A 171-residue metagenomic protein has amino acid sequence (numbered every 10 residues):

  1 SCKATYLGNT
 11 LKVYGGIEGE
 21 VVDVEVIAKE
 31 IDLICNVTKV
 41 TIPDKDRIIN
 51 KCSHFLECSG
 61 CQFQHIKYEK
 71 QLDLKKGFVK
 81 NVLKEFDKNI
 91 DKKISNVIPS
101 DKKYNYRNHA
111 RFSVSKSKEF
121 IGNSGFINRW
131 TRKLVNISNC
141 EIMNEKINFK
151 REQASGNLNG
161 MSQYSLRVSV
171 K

Functional and structural regions predicted by a protein language model:
S1-K171: Accessory RNA-recognition modules of RNA-modification enzymes
